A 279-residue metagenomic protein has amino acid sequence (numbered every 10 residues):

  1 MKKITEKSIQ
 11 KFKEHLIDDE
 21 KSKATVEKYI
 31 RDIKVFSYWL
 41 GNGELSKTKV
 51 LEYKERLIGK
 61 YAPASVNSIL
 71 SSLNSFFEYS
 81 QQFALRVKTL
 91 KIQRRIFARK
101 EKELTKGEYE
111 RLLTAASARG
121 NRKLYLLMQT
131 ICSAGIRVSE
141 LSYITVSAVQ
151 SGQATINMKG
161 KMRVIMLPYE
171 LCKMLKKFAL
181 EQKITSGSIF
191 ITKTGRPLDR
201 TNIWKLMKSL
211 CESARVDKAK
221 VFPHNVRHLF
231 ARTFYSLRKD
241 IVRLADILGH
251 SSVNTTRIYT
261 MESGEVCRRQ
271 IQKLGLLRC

Functional and structural regions predicted by a protein language model:
M1-C279: Conserved catalytic core of the tyrosine transesterase superfamily
